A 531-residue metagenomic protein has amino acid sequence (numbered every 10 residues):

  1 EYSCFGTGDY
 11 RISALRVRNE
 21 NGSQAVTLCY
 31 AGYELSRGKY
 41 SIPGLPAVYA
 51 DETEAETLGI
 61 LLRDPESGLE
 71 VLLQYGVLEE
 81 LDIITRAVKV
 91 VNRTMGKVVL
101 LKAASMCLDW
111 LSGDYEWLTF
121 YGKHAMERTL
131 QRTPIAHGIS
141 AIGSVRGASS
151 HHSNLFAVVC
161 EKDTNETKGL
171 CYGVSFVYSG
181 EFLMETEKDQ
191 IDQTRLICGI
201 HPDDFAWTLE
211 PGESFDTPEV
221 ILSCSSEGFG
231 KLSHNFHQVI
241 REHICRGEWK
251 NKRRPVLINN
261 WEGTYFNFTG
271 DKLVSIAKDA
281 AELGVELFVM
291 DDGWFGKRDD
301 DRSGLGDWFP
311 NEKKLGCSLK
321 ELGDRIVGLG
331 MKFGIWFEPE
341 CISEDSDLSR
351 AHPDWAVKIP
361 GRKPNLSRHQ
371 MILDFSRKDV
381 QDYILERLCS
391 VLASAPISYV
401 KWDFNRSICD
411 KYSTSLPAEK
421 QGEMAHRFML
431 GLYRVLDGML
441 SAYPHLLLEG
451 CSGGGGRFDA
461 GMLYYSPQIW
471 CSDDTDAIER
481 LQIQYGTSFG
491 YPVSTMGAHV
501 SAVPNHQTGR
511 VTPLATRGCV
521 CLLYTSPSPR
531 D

Functional and structural regions predicted by a protein language model:
E1-E187, D203: Polysaccharide-binding surfaces and accessory modules of carbohydrate-active proteins
R11-A14, R18-G32, S36, G169 (+5 more regions): Glycine-rich, aromatic-flanked loop segments that form ligand/cofactor-binding clefts across common enzyme folds
V88, G212, I326, L448 (+1 more regions): Conserved, mostly hydrophobic/aromatic
T194-T208: Short acidic, Pro/Gly- and aromatic-enriched capping/linker segments at domain boundaries
W207-S226: Short Pro-Gly-centered flexible turn/kink motifs
N251-Y383, Y399: Aromatic-lined carbohydrate-binding/catalytic grooves of carbohydrate-active enzymes
G361-V500, N505: Active-site neighborhood of glycoside hydrolase catalytic domains
Y524-D531: Conserved small/polar residues in nucleotide/adenosyl-binding loops
